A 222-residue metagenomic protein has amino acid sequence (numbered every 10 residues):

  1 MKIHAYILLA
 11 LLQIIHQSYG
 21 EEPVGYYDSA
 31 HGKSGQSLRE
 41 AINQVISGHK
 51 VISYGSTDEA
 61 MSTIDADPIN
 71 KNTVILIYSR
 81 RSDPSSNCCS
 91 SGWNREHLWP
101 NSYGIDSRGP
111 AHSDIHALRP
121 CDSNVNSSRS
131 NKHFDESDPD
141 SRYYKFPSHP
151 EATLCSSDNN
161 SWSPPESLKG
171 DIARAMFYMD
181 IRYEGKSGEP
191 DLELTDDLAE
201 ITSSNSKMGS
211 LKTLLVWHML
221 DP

Functional and structural regions predicted by a protein language model:
M1-H4: Positively charged n-region of N-terminal signal peptides that target proteins for export
Y6-I7, N87: Residue-level detector of transmembrane insertion/anchoring sites
I7-L8, S18: Cleavable N-terminal signal peptides
L8, D28-S29, S56, R80 (+3 more regions): Intrinsically disordered, low-complexity regions enriched in small/polar residues
S18-S82: N-terminal module-boundary/linker segments of secreted carbohydrate-active enzymes
N87-N94, W99-P222: Domain-level detector of nuclease and nuclease-like folds in predominantly extracellular/periplasmic contexts
